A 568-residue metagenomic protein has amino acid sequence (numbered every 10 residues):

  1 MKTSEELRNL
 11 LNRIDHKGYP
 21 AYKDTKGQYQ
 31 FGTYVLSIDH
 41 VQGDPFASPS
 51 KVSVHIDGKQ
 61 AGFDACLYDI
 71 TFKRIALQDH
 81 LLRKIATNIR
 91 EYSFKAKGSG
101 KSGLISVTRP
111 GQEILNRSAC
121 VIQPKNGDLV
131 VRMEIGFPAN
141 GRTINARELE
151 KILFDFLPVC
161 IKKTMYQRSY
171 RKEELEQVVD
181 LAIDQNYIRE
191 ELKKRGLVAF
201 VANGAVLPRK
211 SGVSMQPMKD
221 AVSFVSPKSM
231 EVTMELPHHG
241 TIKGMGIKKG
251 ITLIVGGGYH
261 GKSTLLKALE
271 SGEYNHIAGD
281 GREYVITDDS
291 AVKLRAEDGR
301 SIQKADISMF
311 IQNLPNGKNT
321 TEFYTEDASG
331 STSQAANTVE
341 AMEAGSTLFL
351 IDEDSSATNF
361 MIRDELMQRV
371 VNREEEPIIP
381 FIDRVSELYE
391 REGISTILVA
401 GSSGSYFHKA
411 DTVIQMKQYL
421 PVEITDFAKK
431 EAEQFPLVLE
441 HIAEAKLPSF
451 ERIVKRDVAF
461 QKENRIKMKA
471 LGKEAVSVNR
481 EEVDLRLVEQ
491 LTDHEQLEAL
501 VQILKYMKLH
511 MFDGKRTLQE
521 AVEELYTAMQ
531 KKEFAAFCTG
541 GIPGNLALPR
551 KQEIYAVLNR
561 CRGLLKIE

Functional and structural regions predicted by a protein language model:
M1-Y187, L192-G196, L207, E568: N-terminal accessory targeting/assembly segments
N145, F310-S331, R363-I378: Flexible beta-alpha connector loops of hexameric P-loop NTPases
K193-L197, N203, Y259, L266-E297 (+1 more regions): Carboxylate/His-rich catalytic cores and anion/metal-binding grooves
P208-K243, A278, I286-I302, I307-K318: N-terminal pre-Walker A segment at the start of P-loop NTPase domains
I242-Y274: Glycine-rich phosphate-binding P-loop
S329-A341: Conserved alpha-helical scaffold flanking the Walker A/P-loop in AAA+ ATPase domains
A341-V385, Y389, S402-H408, T412-K429: Conserved P-loop NTPase nucleotide-binding/switch module
E390-G393, V399-E568: Conserved NTP phosphate-binding and transfer environment spanning the P-loop NTPase/kinase superfamily
